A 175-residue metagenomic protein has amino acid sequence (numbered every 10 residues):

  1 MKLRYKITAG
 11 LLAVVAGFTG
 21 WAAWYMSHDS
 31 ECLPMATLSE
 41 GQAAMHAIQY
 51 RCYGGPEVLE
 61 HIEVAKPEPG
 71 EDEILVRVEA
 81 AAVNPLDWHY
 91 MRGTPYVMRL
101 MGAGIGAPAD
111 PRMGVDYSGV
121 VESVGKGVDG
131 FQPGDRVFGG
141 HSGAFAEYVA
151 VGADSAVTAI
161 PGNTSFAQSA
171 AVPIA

Functional and structural regions predicted by a protein language model:
M1-W21: N-terminal Sec-pathway targeting helices
Y25-A44: Ser/Thr/Pro/Gly-rich low-complexity linker/stalk segments immediately outside membranes or between
Q49-E68, P85-S118, F138-G140: N-terminal glycine-rich cofactor-binding segment
D116-H141: A glycine-/small-residue-rich N-terminal strand-loop-strand element that serves as the cofactor-binding glycine loop
H141-D154: A structural motif shared across PLP-dependent enzymes of the aminotransferase-like
G162-A175: A glycine-rich, Thr/Ser-enriched phosphate-binding loop motif common to dinucleotide/cofactor-binding enzymes
